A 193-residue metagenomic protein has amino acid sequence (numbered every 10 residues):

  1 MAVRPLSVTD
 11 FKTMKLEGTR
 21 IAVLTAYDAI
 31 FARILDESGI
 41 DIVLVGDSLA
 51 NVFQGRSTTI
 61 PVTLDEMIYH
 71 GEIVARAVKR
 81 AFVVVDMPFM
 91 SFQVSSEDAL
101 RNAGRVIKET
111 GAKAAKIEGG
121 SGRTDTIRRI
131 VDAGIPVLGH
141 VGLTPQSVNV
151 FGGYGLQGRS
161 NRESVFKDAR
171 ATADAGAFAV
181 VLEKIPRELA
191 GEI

Functional and structural regions predicted by a protein language model:
A2-I193: Alpha/beta enzyme core
